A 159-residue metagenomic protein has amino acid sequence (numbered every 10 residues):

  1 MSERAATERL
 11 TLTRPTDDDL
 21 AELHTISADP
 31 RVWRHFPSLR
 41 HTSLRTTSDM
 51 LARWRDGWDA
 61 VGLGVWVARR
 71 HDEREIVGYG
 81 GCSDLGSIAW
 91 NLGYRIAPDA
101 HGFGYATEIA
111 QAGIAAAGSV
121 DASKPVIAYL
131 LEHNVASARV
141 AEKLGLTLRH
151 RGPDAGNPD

Functional and structural regions predicted by a protein language model:
M1-H35, A52, V65-D159: Acyl-donor (CoA/ACP) binding surface of acyl/acetyltransferases
R40-G62, H71: Active-site rim helix/loop that mediates acceptor-substrate recognition in acyltransferases
